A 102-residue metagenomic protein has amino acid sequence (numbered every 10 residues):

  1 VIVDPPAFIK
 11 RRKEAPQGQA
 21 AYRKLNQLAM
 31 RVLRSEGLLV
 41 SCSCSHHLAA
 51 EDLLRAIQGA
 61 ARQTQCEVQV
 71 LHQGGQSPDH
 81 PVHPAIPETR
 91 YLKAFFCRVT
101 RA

Functional and structural regions predicted by a protein language model:
V1-L28: Mobile active-site "lid"/loop adjacent to the S-adenosyl-L-methionine
K24, L38-A102: C-terminal catalytic and target-recognition region of SAM-dependent MTase-like enzymes, primarily methyltransferases
L33-S35: Helix-to-beta-strand junctions that scaffold the AdoMet/dcAdoMet cofactor pocket in Class I SAM-dependent enzymes
